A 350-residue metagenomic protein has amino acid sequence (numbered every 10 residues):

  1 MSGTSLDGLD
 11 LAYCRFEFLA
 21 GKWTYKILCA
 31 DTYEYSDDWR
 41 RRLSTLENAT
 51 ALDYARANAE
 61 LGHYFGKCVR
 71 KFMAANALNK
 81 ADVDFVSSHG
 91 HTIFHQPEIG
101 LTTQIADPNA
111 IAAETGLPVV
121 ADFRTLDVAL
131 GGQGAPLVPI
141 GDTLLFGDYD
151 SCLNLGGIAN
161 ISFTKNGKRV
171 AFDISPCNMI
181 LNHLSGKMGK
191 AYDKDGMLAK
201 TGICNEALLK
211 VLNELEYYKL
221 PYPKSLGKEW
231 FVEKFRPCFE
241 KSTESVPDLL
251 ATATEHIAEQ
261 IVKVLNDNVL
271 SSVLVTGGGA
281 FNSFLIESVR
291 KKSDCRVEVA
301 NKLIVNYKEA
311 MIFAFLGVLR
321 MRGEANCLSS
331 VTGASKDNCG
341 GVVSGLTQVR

Functional and structural regions predicted by a protein language model:
M1, D82-S87, D150-N154, A171: Short glycine-aspartate micro-motif
D7-C14, I27-T45, V120-L145, S151-Y217: Glycine-rich phosphate-binding loop plus the immediately following alpha-helix
A49-P108: Short beta-strand-loop/turn "lid" adjacent to the catalytic site in phosphate-handling enzymes
K80-H89, N268-G279: Short glycine-rich phosphate-binding loop at a beta-alpha junction
F85-G147: Active-site neighborhood for divalent-cation/phosphate handling
K190-S272, N282-K291: A contiguous, well-structured pocket-lining segment that forms one wall/lid of small-molecule binding clefts in soluble
R290-I312: Conserved phosphate-binding/catalytic loops in two-lobed NTP-binding clefts
A314-R350: Structural signal for terminal/edge beta-strands and the immediately following C-terminal loop/tail that closes
